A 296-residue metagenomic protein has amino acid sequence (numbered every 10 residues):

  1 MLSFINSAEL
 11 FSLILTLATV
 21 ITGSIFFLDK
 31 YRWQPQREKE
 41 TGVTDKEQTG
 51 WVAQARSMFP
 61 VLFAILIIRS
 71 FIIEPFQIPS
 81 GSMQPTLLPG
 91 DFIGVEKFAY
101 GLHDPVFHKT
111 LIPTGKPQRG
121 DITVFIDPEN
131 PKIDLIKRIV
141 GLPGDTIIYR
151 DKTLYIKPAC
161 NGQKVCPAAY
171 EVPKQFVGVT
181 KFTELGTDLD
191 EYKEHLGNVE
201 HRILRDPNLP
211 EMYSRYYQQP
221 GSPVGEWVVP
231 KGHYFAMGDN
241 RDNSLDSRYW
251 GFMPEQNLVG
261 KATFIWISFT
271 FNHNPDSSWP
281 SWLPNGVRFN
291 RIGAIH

Functional and structural regions predicted by a protein language model:
L2-R37, K46-E47, W51, P85-H296: Soluble "head" domains of membrane/secretory-pathway proteins
W33-E38, E74, I78: Transmembrane helix-loop junctions in multipass membrane proteins, especially transporters and channels
E40-G42: Juxtamembrane inter-helical linkers in multi-pass membrane proteins
T49-Q77, F98, L102: Transmembrane alpha-helices and immediately adjacent membrane-cytoplasm interface residues in multi-pass integral
G81: Acidic/histidine-enriched ion/cofactor-binding microenvironments in catalytic or ligand-binding pockets
